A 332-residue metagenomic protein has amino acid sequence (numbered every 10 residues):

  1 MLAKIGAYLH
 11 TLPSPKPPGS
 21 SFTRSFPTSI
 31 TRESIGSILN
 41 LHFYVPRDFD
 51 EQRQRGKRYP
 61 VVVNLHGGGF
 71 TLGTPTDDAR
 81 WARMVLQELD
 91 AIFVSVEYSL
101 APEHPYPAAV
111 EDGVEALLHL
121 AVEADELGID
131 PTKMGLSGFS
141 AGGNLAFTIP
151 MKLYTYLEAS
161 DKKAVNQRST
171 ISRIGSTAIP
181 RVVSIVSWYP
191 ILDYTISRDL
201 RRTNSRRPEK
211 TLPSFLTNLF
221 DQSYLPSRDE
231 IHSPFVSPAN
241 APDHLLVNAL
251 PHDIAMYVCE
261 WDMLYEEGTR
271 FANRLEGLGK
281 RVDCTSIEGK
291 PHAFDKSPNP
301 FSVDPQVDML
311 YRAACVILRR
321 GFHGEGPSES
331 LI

Functional and structural regions predicted by a protein language model:
M1-E33: An N-terminal hydrophobic leader/cap segment in hydrolases
P17, F26-I332: Alpha/beta-hydrolase superfamily serine-hydrolase fold, recognizing
